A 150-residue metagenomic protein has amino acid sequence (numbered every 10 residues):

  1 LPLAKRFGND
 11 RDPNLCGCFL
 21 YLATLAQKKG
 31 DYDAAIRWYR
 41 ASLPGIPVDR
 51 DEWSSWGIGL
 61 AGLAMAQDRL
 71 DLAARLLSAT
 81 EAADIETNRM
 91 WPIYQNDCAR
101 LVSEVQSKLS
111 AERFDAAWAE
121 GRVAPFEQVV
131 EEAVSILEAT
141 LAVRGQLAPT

Functional and structural regions predicted by a protein language model:
L1-G8, R40-V48, A79-N88, R122-V123: Amphipathic alpha-helical segments of tetratricopeptide repeats
D10-P13, R50-D51, P92-I93: Residue signature of alpha-solenoid helical repeat architecture, marking inter-repeat boundaries and helix-start
P13-G17, T24, S55, G62: Residue register of alpha-helical TPR repeats
L25, R40-P44, I58-A64, S78-A82 (+1 more regions): Adenylate-forming
A35, S42, W53, L72-A73: Solenoid-repeat scaffolds in large eukaryotic assemblies
R69-T150: C-terminal non-catalytic interaction modules
